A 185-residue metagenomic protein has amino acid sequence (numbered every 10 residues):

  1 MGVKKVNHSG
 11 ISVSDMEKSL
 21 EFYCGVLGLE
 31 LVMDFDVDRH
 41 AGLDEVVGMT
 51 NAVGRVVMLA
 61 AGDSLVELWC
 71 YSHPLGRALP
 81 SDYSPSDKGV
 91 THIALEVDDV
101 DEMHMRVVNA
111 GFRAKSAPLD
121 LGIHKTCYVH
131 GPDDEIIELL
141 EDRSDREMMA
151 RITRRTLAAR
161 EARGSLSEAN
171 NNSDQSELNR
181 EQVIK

Functional and structural regions predicted by a protein language model:
G2, I11, V66, L79 (+2 more regions): Vicinal oxygen chelate
V6-H8, K88-V90: Short, solvent-exposed beta-strand edge segments and adjacent coil->beta transition regions
S12-D63, N109, C127: Core segments of cupin and vicinal oxygen chelate
R39-H40, G62-V66, H73-L75, V100: Short, charged/polar surface micro-motifs in flexible loops or helix N-caps
H40-L43, G76-L79, R155: A cross-kingdom feature marking solvent-exposed beta-strand/loop segments within repeated, beta-rich binding/scaffold
V53, H92-A94: A short acidic, glycine-rich active-site loop that binds or catalyzes chemistry on phosphate/adenosine moieties
P80-S86: Long, charged/polar, surface-exposed segments that mediate recognition or autoinhibition
